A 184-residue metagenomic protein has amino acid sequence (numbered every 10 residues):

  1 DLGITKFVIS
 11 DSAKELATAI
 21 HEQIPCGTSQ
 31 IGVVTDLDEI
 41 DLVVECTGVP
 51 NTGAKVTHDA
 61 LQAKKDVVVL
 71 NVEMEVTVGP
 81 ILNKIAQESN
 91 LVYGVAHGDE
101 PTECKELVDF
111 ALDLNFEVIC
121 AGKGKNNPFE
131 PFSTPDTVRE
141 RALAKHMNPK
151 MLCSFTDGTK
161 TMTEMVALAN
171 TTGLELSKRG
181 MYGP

Functional and structural regions predicted by a protein language model:
D1-D59: N-terminal glycine-/serine-/threonine-rich beta1-alpha1-beta2 phosphate-ribose binding loop of Rossmann-like
I9-S10, G27-T28, V33-D36, V44-E45 (+4 more regions): General beta-strand structural signal in soluble alpha/beta enzymes
E15-A17, M74-N83, E100-C104, K125-F129: Short gly/pro/ser/thr-enriched loop/turn and capping motifs at secondary-structure boundaries
D38, N51, K55, T77 (+4 more regions): Conserved active-site and cofactor/substrate-binding residues in soluble primary-metabolism enzymes
T47-A63, L70-D99, D109-F110: Rossmann-fold NAD(P)-binding glycine/threonine-rich loop
K105-S177: Conserved anion/nucleotide-ligand pocket segment
